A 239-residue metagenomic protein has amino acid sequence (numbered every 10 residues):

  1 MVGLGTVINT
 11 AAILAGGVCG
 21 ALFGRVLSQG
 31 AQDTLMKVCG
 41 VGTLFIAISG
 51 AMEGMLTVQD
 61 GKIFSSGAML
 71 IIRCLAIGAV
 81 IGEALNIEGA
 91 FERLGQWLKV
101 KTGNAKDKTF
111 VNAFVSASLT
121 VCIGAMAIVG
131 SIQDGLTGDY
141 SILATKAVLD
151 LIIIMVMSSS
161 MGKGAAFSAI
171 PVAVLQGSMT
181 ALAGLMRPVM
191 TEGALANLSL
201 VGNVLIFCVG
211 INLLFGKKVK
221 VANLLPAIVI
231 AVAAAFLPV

Functional and structural regions predicted by a protein language model:
M1, Q29-G30, I87-A113: Intrinsically disordered, low-complexity non-transmembrane regions of multi-pass membrane transporters
V2-A15, S66-R73, G135-A147, M190-V204 (+1 more regions): Structural signature of hydrophobic alpha-helical transmembrane segments
I8-G16, G20, G24, G40-V41 (+16 more regions): Alpha-helical transmembrane segments in multi-pass membrane proteins
A31-V41, Q96-W97, A165-L175, A222-V229: Cytoplasmic-side transmembrane-helix entry/capping segments in multi-pass membrane proteins
C39-M55: A generic, lipid-embedded transmembrane alpha helix
S49-G54, G82-W97, G210-V219: Transmembrane helix exit motif
E53-F64, V129-D134, G184-E192: Membrane-interface helix termini and inter-helical loops of multi-pass transporters
K99, K108-L185: Helix-loop-helix junctions within the multi-pass membrane cores of secondary transporters/permeases
